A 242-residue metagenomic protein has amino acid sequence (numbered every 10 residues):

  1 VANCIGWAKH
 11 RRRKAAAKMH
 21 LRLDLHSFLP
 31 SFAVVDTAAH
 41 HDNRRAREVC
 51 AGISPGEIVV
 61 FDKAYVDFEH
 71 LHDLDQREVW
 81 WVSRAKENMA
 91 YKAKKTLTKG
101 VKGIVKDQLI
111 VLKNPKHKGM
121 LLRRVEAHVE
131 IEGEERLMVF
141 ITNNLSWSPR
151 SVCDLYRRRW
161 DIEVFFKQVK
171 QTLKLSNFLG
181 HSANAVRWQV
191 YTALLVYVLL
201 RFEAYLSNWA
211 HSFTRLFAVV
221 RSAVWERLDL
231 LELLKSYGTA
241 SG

Functional and structural regions predicted by a protein language model:
V1-G242: Single, function-defining residue in the core of a domain
